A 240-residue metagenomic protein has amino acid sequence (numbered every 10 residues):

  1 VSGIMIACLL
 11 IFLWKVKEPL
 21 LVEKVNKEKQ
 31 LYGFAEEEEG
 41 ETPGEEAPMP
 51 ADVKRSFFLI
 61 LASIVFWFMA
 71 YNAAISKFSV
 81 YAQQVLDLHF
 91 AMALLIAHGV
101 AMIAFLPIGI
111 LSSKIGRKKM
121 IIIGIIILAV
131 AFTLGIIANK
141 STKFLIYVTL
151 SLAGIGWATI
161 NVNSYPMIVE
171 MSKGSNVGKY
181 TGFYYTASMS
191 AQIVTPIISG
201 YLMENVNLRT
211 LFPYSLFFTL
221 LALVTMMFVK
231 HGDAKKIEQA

Functional and structural regions predicted by a protein language model:
V1-S2, Y201-T219: A membrane-interface helix-boundary motif in multi-pass transporters
G3-V25, T225-K230: C-terminal membrane-cytosol helix-exit motif in multi-pass small-molecule transporters
E18-A62: Juxtamembrane intracellular "pre-TM" segments in multi-pass secondary transporters
A74-A93: Short amphipathic helix-loop junctions that connect adjacent transmembrane helices in Major Facilitator Superfamily/SLC
A104-R117, M203: Helix-to-loop junctions at the C-terminal end of transmembrane segments in multipass secondary transporters
I126-S141: C-terminal ends and interior cores of transmembrane alpha-helices in multi-pass membrane transporters/permeases
T159-K173: Intracellular juxtamembrane helix-capping segments at the cytosolic ends of symmetry-related transmembrane helices
S172-Y184: Loop-to-transmembrane helix entry/capping segments in MFS-fold secondary transporters and related SLC/MFSD carriers
